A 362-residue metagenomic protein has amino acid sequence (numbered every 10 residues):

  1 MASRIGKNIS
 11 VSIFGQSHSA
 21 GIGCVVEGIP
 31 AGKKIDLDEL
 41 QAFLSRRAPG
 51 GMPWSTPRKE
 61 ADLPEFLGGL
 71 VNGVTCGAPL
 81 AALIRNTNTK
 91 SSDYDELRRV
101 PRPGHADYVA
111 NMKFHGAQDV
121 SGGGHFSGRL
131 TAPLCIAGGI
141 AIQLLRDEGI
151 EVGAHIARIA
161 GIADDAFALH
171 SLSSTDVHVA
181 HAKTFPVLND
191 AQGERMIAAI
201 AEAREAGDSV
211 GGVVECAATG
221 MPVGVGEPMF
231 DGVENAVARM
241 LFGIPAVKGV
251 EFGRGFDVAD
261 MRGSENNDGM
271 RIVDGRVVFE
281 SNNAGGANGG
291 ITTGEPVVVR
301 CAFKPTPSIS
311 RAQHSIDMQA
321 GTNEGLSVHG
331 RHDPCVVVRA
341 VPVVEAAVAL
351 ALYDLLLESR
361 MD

Functional and structural regions predicted by a protein language model:
M1-R58: N-terminal, positively charged regions that mediate nucleic acid binding
S10, T306-D362: Internal helix-turn-beta structural module
S10-G15, Q118-L130, V223-E227, N282-A287 (+1 more regions): A short glycine/serine-rich beta->alpha loop
F14-A20, G207-N323: Glycine-rich anion/phosphate-binding loop at the beta-strand->alpha-helix junction
A20-G32, G128-E151, D231-R239, E295-V297 (+2 more regions): Alpha-helical support elements that line or immediately flank enzyme active sites and cofactor-binding pockets
F43-V109: Glycine-rich, N-terminal phosphate-binding loop and its surrounding beta-alpha-beta segment
R98-G124, S315-H332: Short acidic, glycine/tyrosine-flanked loop/strand segments centered on an H-E-D-like triad
K113-G226: Glycine-rich, mobile lid/loop segments that gate access to catalytic sites or pores
